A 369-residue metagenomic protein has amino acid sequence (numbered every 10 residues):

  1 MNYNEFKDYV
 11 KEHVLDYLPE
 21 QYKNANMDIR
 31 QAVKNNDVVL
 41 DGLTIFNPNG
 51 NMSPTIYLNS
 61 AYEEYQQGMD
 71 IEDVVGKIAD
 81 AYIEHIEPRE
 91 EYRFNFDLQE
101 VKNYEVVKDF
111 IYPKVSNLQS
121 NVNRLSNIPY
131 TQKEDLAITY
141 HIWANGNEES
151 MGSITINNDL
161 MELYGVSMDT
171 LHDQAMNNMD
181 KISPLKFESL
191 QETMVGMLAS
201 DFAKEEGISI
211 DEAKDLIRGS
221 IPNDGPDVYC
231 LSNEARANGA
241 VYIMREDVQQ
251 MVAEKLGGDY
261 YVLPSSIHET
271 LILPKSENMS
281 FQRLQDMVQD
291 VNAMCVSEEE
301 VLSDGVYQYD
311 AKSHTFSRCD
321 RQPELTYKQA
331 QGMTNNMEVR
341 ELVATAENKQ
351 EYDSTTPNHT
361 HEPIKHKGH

Functional and structural regions predicted by a protein language model:
N4-N223: Extended, low-hydrophobicity segments enriched in charged/polar residues
Q31-N35, I267-T270, V306-K312: A glycine-rich phosphate-binding loop feature that marks nucleotide/adenosyl-phosphate handling sites
P226-A240: Short glycine-/aliphatic-rich beta-strand segments at the starts of folded cytosolic domains
A240-E254: Short amphipathic alpha-helix segments
G258-V262: A short linear hydrophobic-aromatic micro-motif
S265-S303: C-terminal structured domain segments
Q289-K328: TerminUS-proximal long segments
Q329-H369: Non-Sec secretion/translocation targeting segments of pathogen effectors
